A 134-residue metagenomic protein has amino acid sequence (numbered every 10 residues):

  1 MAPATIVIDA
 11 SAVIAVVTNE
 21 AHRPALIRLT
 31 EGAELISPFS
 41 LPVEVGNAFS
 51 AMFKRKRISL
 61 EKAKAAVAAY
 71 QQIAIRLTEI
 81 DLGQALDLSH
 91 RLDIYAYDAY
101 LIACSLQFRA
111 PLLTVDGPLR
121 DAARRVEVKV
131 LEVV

Functional and structural regions predicted by a protein language model:
M1-S40, F53-K64, V126: Short, well-structured N-terminal submotif of metal-dependent ribonuclease cores
M1-T5, P38, I102-V134: Acidic, PIN/NYN-like endoribonuclease modules and their adjacent C-terminal/linker elements
A10, R23, P42, G46 (+4 more regions): A general structural signal for well-ordered alpha-helical segments in protein cores
V13, V45-F49, C104: Buried hydrophobic packing segments
I36, R76-T78, L131: General small-molecule cofactor/ligand-binding pocket signal
G46-R76, I80-L82: Active-site-proximal, substrate-binding regions of enzyme catalytic domains and RNA-binding/basic surfaces
Q72-P118: Active-site neighborhoods of divalent-metal-dependent phosphate/nucleic-acid chemistry enzymes
